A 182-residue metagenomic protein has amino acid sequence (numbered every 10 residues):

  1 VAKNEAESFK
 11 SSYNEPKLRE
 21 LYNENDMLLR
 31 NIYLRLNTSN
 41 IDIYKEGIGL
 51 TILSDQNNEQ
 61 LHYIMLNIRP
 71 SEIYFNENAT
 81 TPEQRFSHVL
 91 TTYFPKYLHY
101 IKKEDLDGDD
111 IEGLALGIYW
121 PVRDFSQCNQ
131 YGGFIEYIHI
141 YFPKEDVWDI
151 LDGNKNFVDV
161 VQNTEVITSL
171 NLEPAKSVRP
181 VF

Functional and structural regions predicted by a protein language model:
A2-K45: Basic, amphipathic N-terminal segments that precede the first structured/catalytic domain
A2-Y13, N58-Q84: Acidic/histidine-rich, surface-exposed loop or edge segments in extracytoplasmic proteins
K3, K10, K17, K45 (+5 more regions): Context-gated lysine
Y13, Y22, Y33, Y44 (+8 more regions): Sequence-level detector for tyrosine residue identity
R19, D26, R30-Y33, S87 (+3 more regions): Generic detector of well-ordered alpha-helical segments enriched in charged/polar residues, highlighting helical
N31, R35-N40, D55-N57, H62-I64 (+1 more regions): Polybasic, proline/glycine-rich intrinsically disordered low-complexity segments
E46-Q56: Short amphipathic beta-strand and strand-loop transition segments with alternating hydrophobic
Y74-G117, P121-F125: Mature extracytoplasmic domains of secretory-pathway proteins
